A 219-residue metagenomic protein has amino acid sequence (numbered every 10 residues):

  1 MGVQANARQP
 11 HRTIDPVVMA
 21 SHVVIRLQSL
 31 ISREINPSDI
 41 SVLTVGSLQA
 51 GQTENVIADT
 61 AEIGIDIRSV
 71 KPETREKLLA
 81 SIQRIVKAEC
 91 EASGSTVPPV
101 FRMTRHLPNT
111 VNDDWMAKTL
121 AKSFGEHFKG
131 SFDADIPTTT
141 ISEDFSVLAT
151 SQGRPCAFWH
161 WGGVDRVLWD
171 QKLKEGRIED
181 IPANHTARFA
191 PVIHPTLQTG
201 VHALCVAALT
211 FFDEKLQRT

Functional and structural regions predicted by a protein language model:
M1-L27: Fold-level recognition of mixed alpha/beta catalytic cores in primary-metabolism enzymes, strongest
V17-T219: Metal-dependent amide/peptide-bond hydrolase catalytic core, centered on the "pita-bread" metallohydrolase fold
